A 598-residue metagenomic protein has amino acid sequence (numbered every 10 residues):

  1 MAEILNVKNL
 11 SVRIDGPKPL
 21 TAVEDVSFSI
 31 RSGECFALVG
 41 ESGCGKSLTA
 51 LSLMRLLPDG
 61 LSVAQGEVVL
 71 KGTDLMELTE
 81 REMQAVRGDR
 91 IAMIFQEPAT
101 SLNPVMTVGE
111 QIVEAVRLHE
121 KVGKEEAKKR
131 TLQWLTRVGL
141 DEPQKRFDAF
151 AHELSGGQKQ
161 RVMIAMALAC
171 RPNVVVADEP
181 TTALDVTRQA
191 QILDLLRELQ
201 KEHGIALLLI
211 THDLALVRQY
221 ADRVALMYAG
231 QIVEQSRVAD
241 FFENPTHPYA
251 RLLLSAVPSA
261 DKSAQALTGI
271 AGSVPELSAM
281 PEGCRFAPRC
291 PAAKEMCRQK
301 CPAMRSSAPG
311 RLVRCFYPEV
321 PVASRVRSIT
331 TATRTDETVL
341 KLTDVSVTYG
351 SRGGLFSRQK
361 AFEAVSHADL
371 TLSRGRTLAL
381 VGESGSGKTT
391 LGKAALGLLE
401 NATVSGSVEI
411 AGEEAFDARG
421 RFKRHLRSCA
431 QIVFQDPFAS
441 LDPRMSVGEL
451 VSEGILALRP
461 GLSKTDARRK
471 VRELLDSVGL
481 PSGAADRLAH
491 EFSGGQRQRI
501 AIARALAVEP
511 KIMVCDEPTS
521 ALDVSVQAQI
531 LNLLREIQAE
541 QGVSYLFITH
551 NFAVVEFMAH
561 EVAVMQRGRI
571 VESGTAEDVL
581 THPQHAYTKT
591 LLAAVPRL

Functional and structural regions predicted by a protein language model:
S62, L75-A92, L118, A239-P245 (+6 more regions): ABC ATPase NBD coupling module
S62-D74, V404-E414: Conserved ABC transporter NBD signature motif
D74, E126-K145, L254, T465-G483 (+1 more regions): Conserved ABC ATPase "signature" region
Q144, R237-V339, R352, F356 (+1 more regions): Charged, flexible cofactor/metal-binding loops and thiol motifs
F150-L154, Q158, L488-F492, Q496: Conserved ABC ATPase signature
A169-N173, A507-K511: A short, proline-enriched helix->beta-strand linker immediately N-terminal to the Walker B motif in ABC-type P-loop
L184-Q265, L522, V526-L598: P-loop NTP-binding/switch modules centered on Walker-like glycine-rich loops
